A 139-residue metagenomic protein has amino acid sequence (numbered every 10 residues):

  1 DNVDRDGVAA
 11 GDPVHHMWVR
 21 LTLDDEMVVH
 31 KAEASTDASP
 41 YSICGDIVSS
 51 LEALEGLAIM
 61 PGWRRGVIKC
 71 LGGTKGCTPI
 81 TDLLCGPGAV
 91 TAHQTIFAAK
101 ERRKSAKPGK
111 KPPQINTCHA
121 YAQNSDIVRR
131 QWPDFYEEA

Functional and structural regions predicted by a protein language model:
N2-A139: Active-site- and interface-proximal helix/loop "cap" or "latch" segments in soluble metabolic and energy-transducing
